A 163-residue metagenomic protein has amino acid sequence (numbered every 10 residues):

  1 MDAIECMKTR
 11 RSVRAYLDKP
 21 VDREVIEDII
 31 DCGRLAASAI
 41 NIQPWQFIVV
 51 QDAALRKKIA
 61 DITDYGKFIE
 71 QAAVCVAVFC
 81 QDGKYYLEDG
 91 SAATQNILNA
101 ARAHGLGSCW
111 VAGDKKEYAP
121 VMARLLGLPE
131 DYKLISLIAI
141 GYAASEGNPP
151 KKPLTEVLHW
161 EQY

Functional and structural regions predicted by a protein language model:
M1-Y163: Acidic, surface-exposed loops and disordered segments
